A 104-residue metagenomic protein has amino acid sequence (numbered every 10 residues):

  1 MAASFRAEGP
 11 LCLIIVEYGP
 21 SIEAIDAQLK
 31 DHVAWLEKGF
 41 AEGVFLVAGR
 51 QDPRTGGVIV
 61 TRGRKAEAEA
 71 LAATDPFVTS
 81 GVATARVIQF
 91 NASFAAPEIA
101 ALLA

Functional and structural regions predicted by a protein language model:
M1-A104: Conserved, structured core segments of small domains
